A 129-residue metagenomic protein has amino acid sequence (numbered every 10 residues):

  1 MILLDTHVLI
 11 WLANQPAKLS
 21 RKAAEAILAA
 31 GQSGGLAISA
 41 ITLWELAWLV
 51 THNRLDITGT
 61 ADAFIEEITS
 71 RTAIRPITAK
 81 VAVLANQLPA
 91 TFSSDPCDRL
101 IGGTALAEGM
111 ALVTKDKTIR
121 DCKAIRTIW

Functional and structural regions predicted by a protein language model:
M1-I38, H52-E66, E108, K117-T118 (+1 more regions): Short, well-structured N-terminal submotif of metal-dependent ribonuclease cores
V8, T42, V81, I101 (+1 more regions): Alpha-helix capping/helix-boundary segments
L43, A124: ATP/adenylate-binding site constellation spanning eukaryotic-like Ser/Thr protein kinases, ABC-transporter
T58, T69-K115: Active-site neighborhoods of divalent-metal-dependent phosphate/nucleic-acid chemistry enzymes
R75-P76, T127-W129: Short acidic-hydrophobic, aromatic-tinged amphipathic segments that line or gate anion-handling sites
